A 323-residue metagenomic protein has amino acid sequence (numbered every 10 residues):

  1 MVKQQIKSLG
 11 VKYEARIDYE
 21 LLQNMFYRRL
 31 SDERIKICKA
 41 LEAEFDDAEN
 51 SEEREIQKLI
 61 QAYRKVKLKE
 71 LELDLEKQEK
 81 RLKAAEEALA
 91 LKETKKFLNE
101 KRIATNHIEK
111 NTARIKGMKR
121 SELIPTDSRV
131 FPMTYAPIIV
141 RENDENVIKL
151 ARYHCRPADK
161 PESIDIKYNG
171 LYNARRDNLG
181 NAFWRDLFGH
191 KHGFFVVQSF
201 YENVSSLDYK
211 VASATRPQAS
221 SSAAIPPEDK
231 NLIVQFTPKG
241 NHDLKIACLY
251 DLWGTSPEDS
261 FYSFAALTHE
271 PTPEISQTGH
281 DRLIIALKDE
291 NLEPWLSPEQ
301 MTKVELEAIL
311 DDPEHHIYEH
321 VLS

Functional and structural regions predicted by a protein language model:
M1-S323: Short linear sequence motif anchored by a di-proline
